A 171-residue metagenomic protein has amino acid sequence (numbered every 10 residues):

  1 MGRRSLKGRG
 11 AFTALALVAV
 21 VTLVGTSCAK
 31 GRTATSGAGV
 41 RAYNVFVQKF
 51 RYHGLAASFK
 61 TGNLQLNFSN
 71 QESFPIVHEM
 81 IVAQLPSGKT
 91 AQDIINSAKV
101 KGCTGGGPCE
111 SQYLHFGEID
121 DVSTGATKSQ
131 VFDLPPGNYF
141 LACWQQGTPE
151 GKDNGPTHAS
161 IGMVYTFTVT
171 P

Functional and structural regions predicted by a protein language model:
G2-L15: Bacterial N-terminal signal peptides that target proteins for export
A19-T22: Alpha-helical transmembrane segments
V24-S27: C-terminal motif of bacterial Sec signal peptides marking the signal peptidase cleavage site
A29-S36: Bacterial lipoprotein signal-peptidase II cleavage site
R32, V47, R51, F59-T61 (+2 more regions): Extracellular/periplasmic metallocenter environments
S36-L55: Edge beta-strand plus adjacent loop/short-helix module at the start of the mature soluble/periplasmic domain
H78, V82-Y113: The feature marks short-to-medium sequence segments in extracytoplasmic or secretory-pathway proteins
